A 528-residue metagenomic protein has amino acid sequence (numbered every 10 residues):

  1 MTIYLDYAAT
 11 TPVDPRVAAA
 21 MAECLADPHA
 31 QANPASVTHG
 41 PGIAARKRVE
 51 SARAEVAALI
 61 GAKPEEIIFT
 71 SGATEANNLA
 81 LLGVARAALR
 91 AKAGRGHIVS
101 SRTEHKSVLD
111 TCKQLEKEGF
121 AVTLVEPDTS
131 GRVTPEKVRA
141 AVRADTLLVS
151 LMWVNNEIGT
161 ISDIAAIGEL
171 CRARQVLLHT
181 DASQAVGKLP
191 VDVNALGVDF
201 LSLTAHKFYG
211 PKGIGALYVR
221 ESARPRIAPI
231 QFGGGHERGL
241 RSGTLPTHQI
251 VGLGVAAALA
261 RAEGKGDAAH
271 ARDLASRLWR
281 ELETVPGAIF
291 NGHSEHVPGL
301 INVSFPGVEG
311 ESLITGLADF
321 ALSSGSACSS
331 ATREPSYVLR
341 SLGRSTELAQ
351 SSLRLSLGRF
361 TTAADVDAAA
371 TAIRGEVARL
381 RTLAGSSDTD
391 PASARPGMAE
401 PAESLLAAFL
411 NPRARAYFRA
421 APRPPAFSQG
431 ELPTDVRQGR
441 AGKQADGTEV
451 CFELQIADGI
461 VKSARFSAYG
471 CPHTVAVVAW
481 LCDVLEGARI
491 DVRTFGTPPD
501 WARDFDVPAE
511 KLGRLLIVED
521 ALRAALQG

Functional and structural regions predicted by a protein language model:
M1-M398: Pyridoxal 5′-phosphate
P396-G528: Domain-level signature for proteins that mediate thiol-based redox and metal-cofactor handling
